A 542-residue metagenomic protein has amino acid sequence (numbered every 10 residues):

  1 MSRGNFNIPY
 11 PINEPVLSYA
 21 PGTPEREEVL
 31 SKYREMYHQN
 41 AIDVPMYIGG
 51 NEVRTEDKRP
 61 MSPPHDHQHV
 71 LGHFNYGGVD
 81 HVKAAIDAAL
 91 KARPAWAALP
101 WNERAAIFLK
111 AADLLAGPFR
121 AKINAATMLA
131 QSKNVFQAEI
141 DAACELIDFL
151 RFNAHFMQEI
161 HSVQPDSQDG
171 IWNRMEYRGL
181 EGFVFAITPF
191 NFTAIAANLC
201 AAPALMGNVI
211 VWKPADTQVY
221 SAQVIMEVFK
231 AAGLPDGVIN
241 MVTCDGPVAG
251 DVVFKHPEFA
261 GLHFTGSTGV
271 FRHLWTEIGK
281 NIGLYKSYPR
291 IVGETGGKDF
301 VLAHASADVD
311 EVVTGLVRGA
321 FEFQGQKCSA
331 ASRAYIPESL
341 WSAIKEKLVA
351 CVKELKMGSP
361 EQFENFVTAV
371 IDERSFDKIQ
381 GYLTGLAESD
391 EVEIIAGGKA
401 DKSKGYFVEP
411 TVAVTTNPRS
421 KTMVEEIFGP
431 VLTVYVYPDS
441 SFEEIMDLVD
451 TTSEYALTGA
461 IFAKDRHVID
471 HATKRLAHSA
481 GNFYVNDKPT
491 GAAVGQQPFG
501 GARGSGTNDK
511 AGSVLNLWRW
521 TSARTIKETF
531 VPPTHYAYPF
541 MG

Functional and structural regions predicted by a protein language model:
M1-V70: Hydrophobic face of amphipathic alpha-helices that form TPR/SEL1-like repeat modules and related alpha-solenoid
R3-P9, E14-S18, H65-F74, K91 (+8 more regions): Conserved C-terminal structural/oligomerization subdomain of aldehyde/semialdehyde dehydrogenase
T55-E56, P60-S62, H67-H161, M446 (+1 more regions): Glycine-rich loop-to-alpha-helix module at the N-terminal edge of alpha/beta enzyme cores
Q68, A89, R104, T127 (+9 more regions): Residue-level signal for inorganic ion chemistry
A126-K133, P165-D169, Q362-T368: Short linear capping/connector segments at secondary-structure termini
M128, I147, M157-E311, N508: Rossmann-like NAD(P) dinucleotide-binding subdomain of oxidoreductase/dehydrogenase enzymes
K133-N134, I210-K213, G237, P257 (+6 more regions): Short beta-alpha connecting loops at secondary-structure transitions that line or flank enzyme active sites
V228-G233, K255-H256, G261, G269-P418 (+5 more regions): ALDH superfamily catalytic-core signature
